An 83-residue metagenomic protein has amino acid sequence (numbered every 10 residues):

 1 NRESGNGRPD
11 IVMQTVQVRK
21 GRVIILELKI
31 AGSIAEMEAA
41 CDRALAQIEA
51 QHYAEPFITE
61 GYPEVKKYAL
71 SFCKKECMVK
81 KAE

Functional and structural regions predicted by a protein language model:
N1-E83: Structural signature of nuclease core domains in nucleic-acid processing machines
